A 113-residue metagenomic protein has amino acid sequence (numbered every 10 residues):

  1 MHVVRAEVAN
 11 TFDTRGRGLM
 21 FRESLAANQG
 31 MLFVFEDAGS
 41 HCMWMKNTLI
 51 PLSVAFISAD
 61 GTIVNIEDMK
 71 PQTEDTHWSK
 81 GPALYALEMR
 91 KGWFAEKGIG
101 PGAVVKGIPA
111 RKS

Functional and structural regions predicted by a protein language model:
M1-S113: Compact, glycine-rich, soluble single-domain proteins
